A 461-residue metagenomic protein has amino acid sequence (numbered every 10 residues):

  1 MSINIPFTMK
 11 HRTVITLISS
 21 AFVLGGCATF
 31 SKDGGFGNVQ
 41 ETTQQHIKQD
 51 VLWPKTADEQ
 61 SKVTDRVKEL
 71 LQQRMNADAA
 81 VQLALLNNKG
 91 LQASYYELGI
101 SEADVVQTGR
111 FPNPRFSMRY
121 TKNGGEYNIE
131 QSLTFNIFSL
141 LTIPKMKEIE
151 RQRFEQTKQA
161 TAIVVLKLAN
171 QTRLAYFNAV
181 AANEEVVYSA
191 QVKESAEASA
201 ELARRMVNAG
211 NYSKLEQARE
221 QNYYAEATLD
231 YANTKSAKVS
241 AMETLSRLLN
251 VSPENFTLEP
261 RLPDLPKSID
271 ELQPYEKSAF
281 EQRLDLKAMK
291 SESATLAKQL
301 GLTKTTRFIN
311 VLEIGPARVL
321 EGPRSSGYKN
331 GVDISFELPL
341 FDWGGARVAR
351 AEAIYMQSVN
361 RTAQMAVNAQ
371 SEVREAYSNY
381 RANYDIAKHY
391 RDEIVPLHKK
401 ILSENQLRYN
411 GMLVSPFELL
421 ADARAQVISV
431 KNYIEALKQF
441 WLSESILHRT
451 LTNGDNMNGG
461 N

Functional and structural regions predicted by a protein language model:
S2-L83, K235-K277, H448-N461: Terminal intrinsically disordered/low-complexity segments used for targeting and assembly
C27-D50, Q82-S139, M242, R247-V251 (+5 more regions): A small-residue-enriched
A28-T29, I143, Q159, I163-S278 (+5 more regions): Periplasmic alpha-helical coiled-coil/stalk elements that build and connect Gram-negative outer-membrane
D65, L70, A80-N87, I149 (+6 more regions): Amphipathic alpha-helical coiled-coil scaffold segments and their short linker/junction regions
Y95, R151, K214-Y223, P416-R424: Short, charged, amphipathic alpha-helical segments
V207-N211, Y409-L413, T450: A short glycine-centered flexible hinge/capping loop motif at secondary-structure junctions
T234, L284, A436: Metallo-beta-lactamase
R381-Y409: C-terminal hydrophobic structural anchor segments that stabilize assembly/packing rather than catalytic chemistry
